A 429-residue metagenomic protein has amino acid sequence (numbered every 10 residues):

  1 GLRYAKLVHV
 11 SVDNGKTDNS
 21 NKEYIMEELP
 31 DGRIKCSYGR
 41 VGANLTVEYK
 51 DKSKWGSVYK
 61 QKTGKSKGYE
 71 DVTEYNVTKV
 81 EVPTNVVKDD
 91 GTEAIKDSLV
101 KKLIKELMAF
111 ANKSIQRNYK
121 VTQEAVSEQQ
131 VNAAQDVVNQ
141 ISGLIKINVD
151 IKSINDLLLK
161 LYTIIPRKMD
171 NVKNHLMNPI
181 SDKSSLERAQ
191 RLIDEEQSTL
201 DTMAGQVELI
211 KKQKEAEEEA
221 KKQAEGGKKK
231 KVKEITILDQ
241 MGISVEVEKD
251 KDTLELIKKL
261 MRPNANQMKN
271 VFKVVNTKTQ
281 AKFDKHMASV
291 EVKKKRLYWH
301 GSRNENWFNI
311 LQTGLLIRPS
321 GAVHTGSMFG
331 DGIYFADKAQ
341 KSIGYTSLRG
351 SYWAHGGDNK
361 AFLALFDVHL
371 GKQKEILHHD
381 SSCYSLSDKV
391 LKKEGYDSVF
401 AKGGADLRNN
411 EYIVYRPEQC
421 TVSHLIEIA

Functional and structural regions predicted by a protein language model:
G1-E23, E28-K35, V41-V47, K60-N306 (+1 more regions): Intrinsically disordered, low-complexity terminal and linker regions
K35-C36, A336: Short hydrophobic/aromatic-rich beta-strand segments that constitute the beta-sheet cores of beta-sandwich/beta-barrel
N44, Y59-K65, R262, V274 (+1 more regions): Segments that shape or occlude catalytic/ligand-binding pockets
